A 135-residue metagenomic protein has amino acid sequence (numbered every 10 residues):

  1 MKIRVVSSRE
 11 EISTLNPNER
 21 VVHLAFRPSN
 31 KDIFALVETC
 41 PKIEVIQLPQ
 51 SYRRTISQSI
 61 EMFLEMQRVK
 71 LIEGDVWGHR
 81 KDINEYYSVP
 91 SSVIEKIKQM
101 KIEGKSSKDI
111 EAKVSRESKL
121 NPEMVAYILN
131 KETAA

Functional and structural regions predicted by a protein language model:
M1-V45, Q50-Y52, E61: DNA-contacting interfaces and partner/effector-binding or oligomerization modules in DNA-centric proteins
P41-E44, M66-K70: A short helix->loop->beta-strand "cap" motif at the edges of active sites that frequently abuts
P49-R54, D75-R80: Short beta-alpha junction loops
I60-M66: Catalytic-core regions built around general acid/base machinery
W77-V93: Short, Lys/Arg-enriched anionic-surface-contact patches
V89-K105: Short, amphipathic alpha-helical "recognition" segments used to contact nucleic acids or chromatin
S106-V114: Short alpha-helical "recognition helix" segments of helix-turn-helix
S115-N130: Short, basic interhelical loop/turn and adjoining N-cap of the next helix at nucleic-acid- or acidic-partner-contacting
